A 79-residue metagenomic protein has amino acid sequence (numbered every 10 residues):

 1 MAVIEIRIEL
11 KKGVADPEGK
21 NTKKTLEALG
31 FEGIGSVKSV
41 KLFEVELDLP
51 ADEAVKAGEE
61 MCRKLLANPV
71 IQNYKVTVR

Functional and structural regions predicted by a protein language model:
M1-D48, A54-R79: Long, contiguous binding/interaction regions
